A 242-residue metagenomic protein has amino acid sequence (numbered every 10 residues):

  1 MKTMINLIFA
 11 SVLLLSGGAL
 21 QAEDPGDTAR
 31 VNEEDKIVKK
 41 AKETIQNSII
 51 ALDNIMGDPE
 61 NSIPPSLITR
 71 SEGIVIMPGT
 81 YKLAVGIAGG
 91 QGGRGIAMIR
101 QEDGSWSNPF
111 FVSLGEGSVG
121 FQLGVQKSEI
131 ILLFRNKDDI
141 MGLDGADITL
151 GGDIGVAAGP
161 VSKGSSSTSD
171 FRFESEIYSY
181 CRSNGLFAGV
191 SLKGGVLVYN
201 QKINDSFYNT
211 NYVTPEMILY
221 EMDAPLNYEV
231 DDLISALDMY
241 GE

Functional and structural regions predicted by a protein language model:
K2-A10: Sec-dependent signal peptide recognition, specifically the positively charged N-region followed immediately by
S16-G17: N-terminal signal peptide c-region/cleavage motif recognized by signal peptidases
E23-E242: Small-residue-enriched, tightly packed secondary-structure blocks
